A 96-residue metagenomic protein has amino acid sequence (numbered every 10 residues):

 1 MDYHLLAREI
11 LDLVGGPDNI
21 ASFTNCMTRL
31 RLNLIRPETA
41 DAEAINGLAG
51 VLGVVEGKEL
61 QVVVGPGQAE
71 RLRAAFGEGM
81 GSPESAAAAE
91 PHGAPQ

Functional and structural regions predicted by a protein language model:
M1-Q96: Soluble N-terminal domains of membrane-associated systems
